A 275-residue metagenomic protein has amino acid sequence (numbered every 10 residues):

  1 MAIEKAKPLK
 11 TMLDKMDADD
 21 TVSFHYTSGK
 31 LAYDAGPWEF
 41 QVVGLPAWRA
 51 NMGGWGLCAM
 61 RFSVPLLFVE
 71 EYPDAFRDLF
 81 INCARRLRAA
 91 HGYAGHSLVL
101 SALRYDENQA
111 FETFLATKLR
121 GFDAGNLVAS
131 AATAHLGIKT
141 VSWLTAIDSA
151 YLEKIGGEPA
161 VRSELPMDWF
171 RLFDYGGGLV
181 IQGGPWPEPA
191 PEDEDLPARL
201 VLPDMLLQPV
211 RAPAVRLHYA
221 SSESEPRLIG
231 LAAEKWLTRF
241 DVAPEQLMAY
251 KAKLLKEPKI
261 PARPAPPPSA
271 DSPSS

Functional and structural regions predicted by a protein language model:
M1-T117: Internal, hydrophobic cores of structured domains that mediate oligomerization or house catalytic pockets within large
Y105-S275: C-terminal interaction module
